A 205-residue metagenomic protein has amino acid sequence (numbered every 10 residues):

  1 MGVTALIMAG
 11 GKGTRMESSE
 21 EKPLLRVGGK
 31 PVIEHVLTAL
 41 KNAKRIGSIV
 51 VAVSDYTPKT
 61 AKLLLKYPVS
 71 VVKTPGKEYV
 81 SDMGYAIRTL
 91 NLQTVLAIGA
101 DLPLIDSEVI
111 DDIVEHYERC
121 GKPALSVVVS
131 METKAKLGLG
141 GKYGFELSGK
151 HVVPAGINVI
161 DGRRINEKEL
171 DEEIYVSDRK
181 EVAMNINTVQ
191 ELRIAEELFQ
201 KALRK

Functional and structural regions predicted by a protein language model:
M1-S18: N-terminal nucleotide-binding beta1-loop-alpha1 segment
A9, V53, G99, V128-V129: Short beta-strand/turn micro-motifs composed of small residues that flank or help shape donor/cofactor-binding pockets
G11, D101, T188: Active-site glycine-centered loops adjacent to acidic/histidine catalytic or metal-binding residues that shape
K22-V36: Short catalytic helix/loop segments, enriched in acidic residues and glycine and frequently bearing histidine
V32-T94, S107-E108, L147, V152: Conserved N-terminal catalytic core of the sugar/cofactor nucleotidyltransferase
Q93-D101: Short beta-strand-to-loop acidic/aromatic patch adjacent to the donor-nucleotide binding site
I105-N187, E197: Conserved core of the sugar-phosphate nucleotidyltransferase
V189-K205: Hydrophobic helical membrane-anchoring modules
